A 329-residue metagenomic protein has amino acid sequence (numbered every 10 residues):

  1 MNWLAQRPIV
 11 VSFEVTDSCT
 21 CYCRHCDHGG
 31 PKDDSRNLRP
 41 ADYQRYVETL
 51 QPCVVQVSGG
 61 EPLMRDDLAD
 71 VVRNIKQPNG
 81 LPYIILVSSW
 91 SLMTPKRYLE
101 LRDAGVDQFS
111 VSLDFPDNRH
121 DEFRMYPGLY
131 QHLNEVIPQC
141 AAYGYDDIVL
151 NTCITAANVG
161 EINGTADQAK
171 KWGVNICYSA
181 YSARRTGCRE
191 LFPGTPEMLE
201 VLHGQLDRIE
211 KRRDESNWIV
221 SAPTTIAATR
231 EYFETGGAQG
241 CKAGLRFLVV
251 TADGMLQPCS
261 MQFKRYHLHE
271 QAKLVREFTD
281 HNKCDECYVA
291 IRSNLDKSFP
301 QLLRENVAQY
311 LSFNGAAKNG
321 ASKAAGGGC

Functional and structural regions predicted by a protein language model:
M1-Q108, C329: Conserved alpha-helical substructure of the radical SAM core
R7-E14, T224-R230, L248, R265-E277: Short, intrinsically disordered, charge-biased short linear motifs at domain edges
F13, D17-T20, T235, F278-H281: Processing junctions and N-termini across compartments
S18, Y22, C26-G29, G244 (+2 more regions): Cys/His-rich metal-chelating microdomains
C26, G30-D33, L248, Y266 (+1 more regions): Cys/His-rich zinc-coordinating "finger/knuckle" motifs
L38, L99-Q108, S112-G244, T251-Q257: Radical SAM enzyme [4Fe-4S]-AdoMet core and its adjacent flexible, acidic and glycine-rich loops/tails across
A238, D253-C329: Flexible mid-to-C-terminal extensions adjoining Fe-S/redox cofactors in radical SAM and related proteins
